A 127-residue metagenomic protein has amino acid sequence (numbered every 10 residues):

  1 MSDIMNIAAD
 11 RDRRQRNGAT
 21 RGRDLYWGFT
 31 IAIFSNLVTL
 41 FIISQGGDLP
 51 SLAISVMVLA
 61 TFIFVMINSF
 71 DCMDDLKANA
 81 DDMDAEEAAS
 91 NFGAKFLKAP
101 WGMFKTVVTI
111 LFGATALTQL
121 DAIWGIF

Functional and structural regions predicted by a protein language model:
M1-I33: Cytosolic-side membrane-entry/anchor segment at the start of a transmembrane helix
D10-G18, D82-M103: Short membrane-interface loop/juxtamembrane segments of multi-pass integral membrane proteins
G22, F92-L117: Loop-to-transmembrane boundary segments
W27-I42, L111-L117: Canonical alpha-helical transmembrane segments of integral membrane proteins
F29, I54-T61, V107-A114: Hydrophobic alpha-helical transmembrane segments of polytopic
N36-V56, F92-F96, P100, F104: Cytoplasmic juxtamembrane interface segments
I43-M83: Short alpha-helical packing/oligomerization segments
A116-F127: Juxtamembrane boundary at the C-terminal end of a transmembrane helix
